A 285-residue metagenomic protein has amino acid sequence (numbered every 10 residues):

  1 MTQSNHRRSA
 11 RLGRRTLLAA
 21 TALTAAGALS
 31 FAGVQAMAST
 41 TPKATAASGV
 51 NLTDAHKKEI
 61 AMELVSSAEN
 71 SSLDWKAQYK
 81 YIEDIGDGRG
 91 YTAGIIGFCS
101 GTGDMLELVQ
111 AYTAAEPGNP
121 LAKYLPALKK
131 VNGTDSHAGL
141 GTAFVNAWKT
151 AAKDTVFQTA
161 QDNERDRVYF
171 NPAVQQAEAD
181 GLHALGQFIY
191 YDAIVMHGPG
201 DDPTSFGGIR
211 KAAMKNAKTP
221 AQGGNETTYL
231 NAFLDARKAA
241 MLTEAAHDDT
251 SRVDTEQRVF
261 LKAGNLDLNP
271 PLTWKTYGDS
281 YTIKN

Functional and structural regions predicted by a protein language model:
T2-S39: Secretory targeting and sorting signals
A19, T24-G27, P42-T155, A160-D180 (+1 more regions): Cell-wall polysaccharide-cleaving catalytic domain and substrate-binding groove, primarily in peptidoglycan/chitin
